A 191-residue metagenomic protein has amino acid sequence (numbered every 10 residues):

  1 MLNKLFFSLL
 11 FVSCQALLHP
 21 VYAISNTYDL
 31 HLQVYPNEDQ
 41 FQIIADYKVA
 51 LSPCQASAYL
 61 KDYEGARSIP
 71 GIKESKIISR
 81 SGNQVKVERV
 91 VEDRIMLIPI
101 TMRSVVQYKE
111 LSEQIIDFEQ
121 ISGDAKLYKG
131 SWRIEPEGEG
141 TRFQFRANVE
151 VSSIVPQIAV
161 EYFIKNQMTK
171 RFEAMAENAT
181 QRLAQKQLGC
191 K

Functional and structural regions predicted by a protein language model:
M1-L5: Positively charged n-region of N-terminal signal peptides that target proteins for export
F7-A16: Bacterial N-terminal signal peptides
H19-G82: Hydrophobic ligand-binding cavity/cleft-lining segments
A45-Y47, S75-I77, M102-K109, K129-P136 (+1 more regions): Hydrophobic/aromatic beta-strand elements that line small-molecule binding cavities or substrate pockets in beta-rich
A50-C54, I78-Q84, K109-I115, R133-R142: A short, structured loop/turn motif at beta-sheet edges
R67, G71, I77-S122, A174-K186 (+1 more regions): Glycine-rich portal/gate segments that line the openings of hydrophobic small-molecule binding cavities
Q120-N166: Beta-strand/loop substructures that line and gate deep hydrophobic ligand-binding cavities in soluble
N148-K191: A conserved amphipathic terminal alpha-helix motif
